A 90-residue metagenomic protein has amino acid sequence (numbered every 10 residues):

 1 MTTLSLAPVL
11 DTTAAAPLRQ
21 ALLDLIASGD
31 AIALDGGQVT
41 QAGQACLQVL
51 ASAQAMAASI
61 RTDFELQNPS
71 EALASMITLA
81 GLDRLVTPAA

Functional and structural regions predicted by a protein language model:
M1-A45, A51-A90: STAS-like cytosolic regulatory interaction modules
